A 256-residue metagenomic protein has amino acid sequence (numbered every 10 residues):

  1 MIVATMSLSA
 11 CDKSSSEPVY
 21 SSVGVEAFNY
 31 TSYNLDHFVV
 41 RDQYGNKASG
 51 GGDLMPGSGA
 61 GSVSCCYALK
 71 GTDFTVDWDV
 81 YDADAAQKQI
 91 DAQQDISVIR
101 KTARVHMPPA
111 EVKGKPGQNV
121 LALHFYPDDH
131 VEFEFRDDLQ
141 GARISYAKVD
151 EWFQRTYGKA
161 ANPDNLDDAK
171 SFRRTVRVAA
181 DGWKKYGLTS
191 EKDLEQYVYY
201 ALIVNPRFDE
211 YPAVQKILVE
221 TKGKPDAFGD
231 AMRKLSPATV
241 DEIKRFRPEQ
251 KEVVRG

Functional and structural regions predicted by a protein language model:
M1-T5: Sec-dependent N-terminal signal peptides
M6-A10: C-terminal motif of bacterial Sec signal peptides marking the signal peptidase cleavage site
D12-S14: Bacterial signal peptide processing site
V19, S32, A68-K70, S97-I99 (+1 more regions): Solvent-exposed loop and beta-edge segments used for protein-protein assembly and interaction
V23-Y33: Structural motif
S32-D42: Short, ordered, surface-exposed loop/turn motifs in non-cytosolic proteins
V40-A85: Tryptophan-paired
D84-G256: Beta-strand-rich cores of mature extracytoplasmic or soluble domains
